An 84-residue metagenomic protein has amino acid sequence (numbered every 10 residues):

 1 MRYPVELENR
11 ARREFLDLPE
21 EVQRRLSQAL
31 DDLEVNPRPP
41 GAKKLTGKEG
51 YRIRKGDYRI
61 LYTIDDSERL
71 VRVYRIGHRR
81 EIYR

Functional and structural regions predicted by a protein language model:
M1-R24, R54-K55, T63-R84: Enriched for short, Lys/Arg-rich terminal
Q28-I53: A short, surface-exposed loop/turn module that caps and links secondary-structure elements
